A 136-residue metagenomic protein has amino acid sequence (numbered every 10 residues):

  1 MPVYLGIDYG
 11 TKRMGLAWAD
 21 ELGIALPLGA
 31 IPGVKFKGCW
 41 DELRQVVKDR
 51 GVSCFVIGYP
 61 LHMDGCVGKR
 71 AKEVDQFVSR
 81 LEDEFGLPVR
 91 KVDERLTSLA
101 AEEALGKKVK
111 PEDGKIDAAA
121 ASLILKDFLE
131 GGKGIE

Functional and structural regions predicted by a protein language model:
P2-I7, T11-E136: Phosphate- and other anionic-substrate recognition elements at nucleic-acid/protein interfaces
